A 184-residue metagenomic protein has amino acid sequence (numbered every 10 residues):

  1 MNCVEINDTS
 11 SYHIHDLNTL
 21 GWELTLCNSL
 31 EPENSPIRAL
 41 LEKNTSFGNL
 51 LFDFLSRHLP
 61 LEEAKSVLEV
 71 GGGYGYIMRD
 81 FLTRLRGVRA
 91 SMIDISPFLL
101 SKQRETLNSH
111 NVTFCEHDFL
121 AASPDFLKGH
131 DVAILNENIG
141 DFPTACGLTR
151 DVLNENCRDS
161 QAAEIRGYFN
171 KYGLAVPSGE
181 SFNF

Functional and structural regions predicted by a protein language model:
T19-L59: Class I SAM-dependent methyltransferase Rossmann-like catalytic core, especially the SAM/SAH-binding loop
E63-G73: Conserved class I S-adenosyl-L-methionine
Y74-G87: Conserved SAM-binding loop of SAM-dependent methyltransferases across substrates and taxa, primarily the Class I
R89-D94: Conserved SAM-binding motif I beta-strand of class I
S96-F98: Conserved SAM/SAH-binding beta-strand->alpha-helix loop
Q103-R104: Conserved SAM-binding loop
N108-F119: Conserved SAM-binding strand-loop segment of SAM-dependent methyltransferases
H130-N156: A short SAM/SAH-binding and catalytic strip from SAM-dependent methyltransferases
